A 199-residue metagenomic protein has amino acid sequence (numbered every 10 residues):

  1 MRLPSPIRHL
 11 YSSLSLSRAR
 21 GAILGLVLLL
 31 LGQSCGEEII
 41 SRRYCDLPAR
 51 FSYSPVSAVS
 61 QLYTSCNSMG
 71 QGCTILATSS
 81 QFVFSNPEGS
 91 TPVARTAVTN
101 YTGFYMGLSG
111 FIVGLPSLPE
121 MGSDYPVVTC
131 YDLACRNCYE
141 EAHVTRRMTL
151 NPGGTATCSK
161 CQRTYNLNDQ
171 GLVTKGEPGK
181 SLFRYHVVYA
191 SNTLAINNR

Functional and structural regions predicted by a protein language model:
M1-C35: Sec-dependent bacterial lipoprotein signal peptides
L29, T129, P152-T155: Processing junctions and N-termini across compartments
Q33, T64, L133, A156-S159: Extracellular secreted precursors and ectodomains with disulfide-bonded cysteine-rich loops/domains
E38-T149, F183-R199: N-terminal pre-ligand scaffold of iron-sulfur
C138, C161-R163: Short Cys/His-rich metal-coordination motifs, predominantly Zn2+-binding knuckles/fingers
V144, Y165-Q170: Iron-sulfur (Fe-S) cluster-binding segments and ferredoxin-like electron-carrier domains, especially [2Fe-2S]
L150-C161, L172-H186: Short cysteine/histidine-rich metal-coordination sites, predominantly Zn2+-binding motifs
